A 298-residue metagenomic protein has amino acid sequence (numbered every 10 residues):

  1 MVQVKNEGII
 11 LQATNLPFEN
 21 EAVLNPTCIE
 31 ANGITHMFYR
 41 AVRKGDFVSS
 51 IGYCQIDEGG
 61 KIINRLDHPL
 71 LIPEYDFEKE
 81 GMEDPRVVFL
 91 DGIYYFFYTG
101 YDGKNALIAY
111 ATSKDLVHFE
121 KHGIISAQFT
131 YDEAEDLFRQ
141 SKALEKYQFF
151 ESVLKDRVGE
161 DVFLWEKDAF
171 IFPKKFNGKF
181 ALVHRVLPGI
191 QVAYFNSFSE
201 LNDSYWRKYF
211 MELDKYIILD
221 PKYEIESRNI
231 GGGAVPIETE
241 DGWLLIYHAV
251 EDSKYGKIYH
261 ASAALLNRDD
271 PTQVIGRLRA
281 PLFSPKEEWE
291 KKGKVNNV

Functional and structural regions predicted by a protein language model:
M1-E21, T27-E80, F89-R228, I237-N297: Beta-rich carbohydrate-recognition and catalytic domains
G233: Catalytic cores of histone-lysine modification enzymes
